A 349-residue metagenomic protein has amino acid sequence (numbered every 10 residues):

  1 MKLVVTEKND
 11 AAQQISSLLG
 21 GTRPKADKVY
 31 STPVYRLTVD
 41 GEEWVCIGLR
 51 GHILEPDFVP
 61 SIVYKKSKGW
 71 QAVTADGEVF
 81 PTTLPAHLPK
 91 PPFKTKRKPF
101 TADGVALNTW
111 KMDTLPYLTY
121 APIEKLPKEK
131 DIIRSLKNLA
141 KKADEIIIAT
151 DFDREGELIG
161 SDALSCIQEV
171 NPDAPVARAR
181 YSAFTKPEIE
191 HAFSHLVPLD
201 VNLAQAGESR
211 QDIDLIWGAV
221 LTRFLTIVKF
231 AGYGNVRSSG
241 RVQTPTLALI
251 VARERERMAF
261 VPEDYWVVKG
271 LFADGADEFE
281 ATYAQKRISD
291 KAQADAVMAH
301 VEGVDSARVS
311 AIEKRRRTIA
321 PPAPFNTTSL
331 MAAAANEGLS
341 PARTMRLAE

Functional and structural regions predicted by a protein language model:
M1-L3, Y35, E129, C166 (+5 more regions): Basic, low-complexity terminal or inter-domain segments flanking catalytic cores
M1-W217: Intrinsically disordered, low-complexity regulatory segments
A11, E145, D173, P198-L203 (+6 more regions): Intrinsically disordered or highly flexible coil/loop and linker segments, enriched in small and charged/polar residues
P24, G41-I47, G51-K125, G234-E349: Long, highly charged, low-complexity internal segments
R134-K137, W217-T222, E302-R308, F325: Active-site-adjacent bridging/hinge elements
E208-G240: Amphipathic alpha-helical segments of the small helical/lid subdomains adjacent to P-loop NTPase cores
